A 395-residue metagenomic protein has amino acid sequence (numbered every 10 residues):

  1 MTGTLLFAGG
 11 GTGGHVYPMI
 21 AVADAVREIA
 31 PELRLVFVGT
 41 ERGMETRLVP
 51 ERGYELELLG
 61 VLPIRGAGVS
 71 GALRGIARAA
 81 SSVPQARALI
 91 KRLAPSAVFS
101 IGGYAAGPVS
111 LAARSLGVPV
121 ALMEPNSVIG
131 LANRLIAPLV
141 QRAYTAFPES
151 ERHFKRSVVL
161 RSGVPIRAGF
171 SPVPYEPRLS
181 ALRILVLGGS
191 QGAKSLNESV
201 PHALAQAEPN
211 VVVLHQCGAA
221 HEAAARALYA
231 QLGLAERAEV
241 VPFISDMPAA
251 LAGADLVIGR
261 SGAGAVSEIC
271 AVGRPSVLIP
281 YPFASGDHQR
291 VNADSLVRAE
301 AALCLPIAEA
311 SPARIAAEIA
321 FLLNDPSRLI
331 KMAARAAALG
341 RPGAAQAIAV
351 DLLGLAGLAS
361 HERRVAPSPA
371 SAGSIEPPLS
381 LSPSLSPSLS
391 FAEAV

Functional and structural regions predicted by a protein language model:
M1-G39, A394-V395: N-terminal subdomain of nucleotide-sugar transferases
T4-G10, E32-Q85, A219-H221: Conserved nucleotide-sugar phosphate-binding/catalytic loop shared by glycosyltransferases and other
R34, M44, E55, R114-P172: Active-site-proximal region of nucleotide-activated glycan assembly enzymes, centered on histidine/acidic-rich loops
G43, L48, R52, Y175-V257 (+3 more regions): Donor-nucleotide binding loops and adjacent catalytic segments primarily of GT-B fold Leloir glycosyltransferases
Q85-V98, A106-A121, R134-P138: Glycosyltransferases and closely related glycan-assembly transferases that use nucleotide-activated donors
P95-A97, A252-V266, R274-P275: Acidic donor-binding loop of glycosyltransferase active sites
R328-P342: A short, well-ordered alpha-helix in the C-terminal region of glycosyltransferases
R341-E376, L389-V395: C-terminal alpha-helical cap of glycosyltransferases
